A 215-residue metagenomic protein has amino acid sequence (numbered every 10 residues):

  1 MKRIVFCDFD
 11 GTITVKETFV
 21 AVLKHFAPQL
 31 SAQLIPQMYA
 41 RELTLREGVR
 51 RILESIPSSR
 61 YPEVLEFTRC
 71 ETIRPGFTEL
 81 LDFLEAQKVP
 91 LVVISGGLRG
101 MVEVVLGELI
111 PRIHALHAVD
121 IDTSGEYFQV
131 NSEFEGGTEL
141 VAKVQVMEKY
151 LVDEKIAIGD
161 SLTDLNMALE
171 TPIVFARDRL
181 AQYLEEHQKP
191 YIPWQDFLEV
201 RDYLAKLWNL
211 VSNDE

Functional and structural regions predicted by a protein language model:
M1-E54: Active-site neighborhood of HAD-like aspartate-dependent phosphohydrolases
M1-V5, F9, L53-V64, I158-F175: Long, low-complexity, intrinsically disordered polar/charged segments
A21, E66-T68, E133-F134: Short, contiguous strand/loop micro-motifs
H25, C70-E71, V93, T171: Residue-level marker of alpha-helix boundaries and capping positions
L30-P36, Y61-V64, R112-I113: Short, surface-exposed acidic
R46-D82, Q87: Metal-dependent phosphoesterase signature
G76-P90, G97-E215: C-terminal cap/substrate-recognition subdomain and adjoining C-terminal extension of metal-dependent phosphatase-like
